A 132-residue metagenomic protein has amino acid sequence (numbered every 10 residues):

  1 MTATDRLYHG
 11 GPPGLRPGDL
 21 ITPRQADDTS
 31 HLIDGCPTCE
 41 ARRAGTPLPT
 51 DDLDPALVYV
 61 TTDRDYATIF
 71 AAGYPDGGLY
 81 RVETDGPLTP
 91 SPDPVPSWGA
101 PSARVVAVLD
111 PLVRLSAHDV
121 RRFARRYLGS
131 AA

Functional and structural regions predicted by a protein language model:
M1-A132: Conserved NAD+-utilizing ADP-ribose enzyme module
